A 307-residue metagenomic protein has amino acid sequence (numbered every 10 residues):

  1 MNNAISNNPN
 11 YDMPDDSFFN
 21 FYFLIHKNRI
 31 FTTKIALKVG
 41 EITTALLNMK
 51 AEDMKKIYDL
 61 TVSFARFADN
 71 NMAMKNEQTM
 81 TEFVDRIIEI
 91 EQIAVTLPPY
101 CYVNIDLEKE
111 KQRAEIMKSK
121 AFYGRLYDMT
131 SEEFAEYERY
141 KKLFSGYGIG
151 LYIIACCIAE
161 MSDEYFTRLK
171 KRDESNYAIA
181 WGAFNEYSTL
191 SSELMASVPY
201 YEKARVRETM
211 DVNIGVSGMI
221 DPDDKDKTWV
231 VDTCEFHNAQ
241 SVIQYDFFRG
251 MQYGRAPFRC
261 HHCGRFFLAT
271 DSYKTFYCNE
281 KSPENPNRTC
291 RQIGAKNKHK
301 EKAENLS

Functional and structural regions predicted by a protein language model:
M1-L268, S307: Short helix-coil boundary/hinge micro-motifs
F266, E284, K296: Short loop/turn segments at secondary-structure transitions that flank enzyme active sites
S272-I293: Cysteine-rich micro-motifs
N287-S307: Domain-exit/linker segments immediately C-terminal to small folded modules
